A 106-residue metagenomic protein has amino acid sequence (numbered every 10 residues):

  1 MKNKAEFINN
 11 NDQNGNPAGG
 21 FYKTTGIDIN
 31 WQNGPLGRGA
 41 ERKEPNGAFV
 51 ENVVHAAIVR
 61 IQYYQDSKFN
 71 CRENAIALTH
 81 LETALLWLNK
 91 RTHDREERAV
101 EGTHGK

Functional and structural regions predicted by a protein language model:
M1-F49, H104-K106: Long, non-catalytic architectural segments outside compact domain cores
I8, I27-I29, I58-I61, I76: Weak global preference for isoleucine
Y22, Y63-Y64: Sequence-level detector for tyrosine residue identity
N46-Y63: Short acidic, glycine/tyrosine-flanked loop/strand segments centered on an H-E-D-like triad
Y64-G102: Short, compact, well-ordered microdomains
